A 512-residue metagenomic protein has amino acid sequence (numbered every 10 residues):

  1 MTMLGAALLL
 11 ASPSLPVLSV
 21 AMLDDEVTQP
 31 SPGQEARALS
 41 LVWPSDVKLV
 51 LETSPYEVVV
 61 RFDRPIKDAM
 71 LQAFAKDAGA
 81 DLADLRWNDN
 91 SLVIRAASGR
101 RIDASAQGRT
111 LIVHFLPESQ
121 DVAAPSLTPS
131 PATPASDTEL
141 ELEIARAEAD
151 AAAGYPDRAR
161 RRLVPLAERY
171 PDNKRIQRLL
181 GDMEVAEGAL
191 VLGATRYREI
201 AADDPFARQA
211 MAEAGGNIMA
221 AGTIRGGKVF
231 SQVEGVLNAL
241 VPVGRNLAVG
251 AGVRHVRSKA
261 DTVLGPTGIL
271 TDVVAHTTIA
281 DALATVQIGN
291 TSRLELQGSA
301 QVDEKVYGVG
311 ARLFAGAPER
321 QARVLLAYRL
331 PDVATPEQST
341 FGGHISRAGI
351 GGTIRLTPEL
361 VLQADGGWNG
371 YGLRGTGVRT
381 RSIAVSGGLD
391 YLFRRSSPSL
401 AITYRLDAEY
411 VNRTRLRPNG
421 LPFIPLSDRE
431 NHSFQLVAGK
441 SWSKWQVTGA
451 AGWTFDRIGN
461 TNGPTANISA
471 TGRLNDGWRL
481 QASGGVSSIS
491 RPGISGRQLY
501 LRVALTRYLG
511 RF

Functional and structural regions predicted by a protein language model:
M1-S14: Gram-negative bacterial Sec-dependent N-terminal signal peptides
M1-T2, A21, P422: Residue-level detector of intrinsically disordered terminal segments
S12-A135, E139: Signal-peptide-cleaved, periplasmic/extracellular N-terminal interaction regions immediately downstream of the signal
S126-F512: Gram-negative and organellar
